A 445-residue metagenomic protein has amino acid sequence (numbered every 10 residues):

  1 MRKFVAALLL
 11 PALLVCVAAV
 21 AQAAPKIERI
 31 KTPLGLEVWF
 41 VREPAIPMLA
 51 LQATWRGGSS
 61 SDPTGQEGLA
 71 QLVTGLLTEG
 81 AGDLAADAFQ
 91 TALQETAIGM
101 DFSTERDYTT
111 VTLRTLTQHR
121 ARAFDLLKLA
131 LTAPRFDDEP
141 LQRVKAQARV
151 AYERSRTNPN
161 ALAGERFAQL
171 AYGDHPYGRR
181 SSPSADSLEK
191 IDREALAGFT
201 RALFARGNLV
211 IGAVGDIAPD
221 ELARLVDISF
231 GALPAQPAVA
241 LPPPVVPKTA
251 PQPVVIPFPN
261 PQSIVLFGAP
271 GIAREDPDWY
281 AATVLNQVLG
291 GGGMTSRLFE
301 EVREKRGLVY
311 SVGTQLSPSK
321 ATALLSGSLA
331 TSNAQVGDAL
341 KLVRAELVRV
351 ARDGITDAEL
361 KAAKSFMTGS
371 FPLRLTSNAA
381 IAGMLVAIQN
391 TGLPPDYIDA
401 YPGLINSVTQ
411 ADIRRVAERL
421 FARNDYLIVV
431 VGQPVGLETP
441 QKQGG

Functional and structural regions predicted by a protein language model:
M1-F4: Positively charged n-region of N-terminal signal peptides that target proteins for export
A7-V17: Bacterial N-terminal signal peptides
A19-A23: Boundary at the C-terminal end of the N-terminal hydrophobic targeting segment
A24-I27, Q52-T117, T157, R179-R180 (+1 more regions): M16/MPP (pitrilysin/insulinase) zinc-metallopeptidase core fold and M16-derived inactive scaffolds
A24-T54: Mature N-terminal segment immediately following signal peptide/propeptide cleavage in secreted/periplasmic
K31, W39, A88-A238, V255 (+4 more regions): Charge-rich, well-structured scaffold segments of protease-associated domains
E43, Q52-T54, A238-T295: His/Glu-based metal-binding/catalytic segments typifying zinc-dependent metallopeptidases
I46-M48, E67, R106-Y108, F204-R206 (+4 more regions): Short, solvent-exposed loop/turn segments at the edges of secondary structure
